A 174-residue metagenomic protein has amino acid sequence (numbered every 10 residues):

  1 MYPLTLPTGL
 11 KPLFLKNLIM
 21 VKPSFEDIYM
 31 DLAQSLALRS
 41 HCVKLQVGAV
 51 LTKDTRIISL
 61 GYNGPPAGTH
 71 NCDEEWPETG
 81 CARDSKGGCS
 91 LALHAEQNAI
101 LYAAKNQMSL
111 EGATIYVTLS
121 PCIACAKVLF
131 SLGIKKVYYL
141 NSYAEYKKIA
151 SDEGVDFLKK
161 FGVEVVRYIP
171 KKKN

Functional and structural regions predicted by a protein language model:
Y2-N174: Zinc-dependent deaminase catalytic domain
